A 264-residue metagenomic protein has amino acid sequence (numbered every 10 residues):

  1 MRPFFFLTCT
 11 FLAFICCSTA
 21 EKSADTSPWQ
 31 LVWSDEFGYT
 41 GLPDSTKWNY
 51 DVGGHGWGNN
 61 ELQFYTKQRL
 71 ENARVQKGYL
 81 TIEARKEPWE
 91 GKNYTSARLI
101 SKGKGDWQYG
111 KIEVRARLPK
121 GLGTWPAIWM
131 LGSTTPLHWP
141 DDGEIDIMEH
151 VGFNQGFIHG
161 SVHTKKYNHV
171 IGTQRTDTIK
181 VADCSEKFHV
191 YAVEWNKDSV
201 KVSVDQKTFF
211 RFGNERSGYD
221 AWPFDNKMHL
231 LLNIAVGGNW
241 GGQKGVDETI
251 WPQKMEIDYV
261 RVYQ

Functional and structural regions predicted by a protein language model:
M1-D25: Bacterial Sec-dependent N-terminal signal peptides
T19-Q264: GH16 jelly-roll
